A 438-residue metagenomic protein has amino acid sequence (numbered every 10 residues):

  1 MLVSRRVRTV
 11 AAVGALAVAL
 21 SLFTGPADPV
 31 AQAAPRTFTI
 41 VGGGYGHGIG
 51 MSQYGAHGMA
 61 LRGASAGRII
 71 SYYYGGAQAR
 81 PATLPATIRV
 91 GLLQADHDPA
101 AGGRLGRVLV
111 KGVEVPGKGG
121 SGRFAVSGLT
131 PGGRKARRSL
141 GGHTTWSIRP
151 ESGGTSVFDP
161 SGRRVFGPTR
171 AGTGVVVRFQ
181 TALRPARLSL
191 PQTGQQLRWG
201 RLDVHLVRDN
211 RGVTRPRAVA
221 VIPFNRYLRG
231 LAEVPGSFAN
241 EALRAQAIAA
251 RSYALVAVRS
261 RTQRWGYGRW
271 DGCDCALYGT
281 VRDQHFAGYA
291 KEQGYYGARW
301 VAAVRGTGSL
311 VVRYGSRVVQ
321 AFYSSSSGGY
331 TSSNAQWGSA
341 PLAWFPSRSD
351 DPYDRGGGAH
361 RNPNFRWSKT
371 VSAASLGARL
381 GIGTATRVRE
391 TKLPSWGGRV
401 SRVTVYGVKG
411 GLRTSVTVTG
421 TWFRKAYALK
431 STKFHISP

Functional and structural regions predicted by a protein language model:
L2-P438: Conserved, single-site charged/polar hotspot
